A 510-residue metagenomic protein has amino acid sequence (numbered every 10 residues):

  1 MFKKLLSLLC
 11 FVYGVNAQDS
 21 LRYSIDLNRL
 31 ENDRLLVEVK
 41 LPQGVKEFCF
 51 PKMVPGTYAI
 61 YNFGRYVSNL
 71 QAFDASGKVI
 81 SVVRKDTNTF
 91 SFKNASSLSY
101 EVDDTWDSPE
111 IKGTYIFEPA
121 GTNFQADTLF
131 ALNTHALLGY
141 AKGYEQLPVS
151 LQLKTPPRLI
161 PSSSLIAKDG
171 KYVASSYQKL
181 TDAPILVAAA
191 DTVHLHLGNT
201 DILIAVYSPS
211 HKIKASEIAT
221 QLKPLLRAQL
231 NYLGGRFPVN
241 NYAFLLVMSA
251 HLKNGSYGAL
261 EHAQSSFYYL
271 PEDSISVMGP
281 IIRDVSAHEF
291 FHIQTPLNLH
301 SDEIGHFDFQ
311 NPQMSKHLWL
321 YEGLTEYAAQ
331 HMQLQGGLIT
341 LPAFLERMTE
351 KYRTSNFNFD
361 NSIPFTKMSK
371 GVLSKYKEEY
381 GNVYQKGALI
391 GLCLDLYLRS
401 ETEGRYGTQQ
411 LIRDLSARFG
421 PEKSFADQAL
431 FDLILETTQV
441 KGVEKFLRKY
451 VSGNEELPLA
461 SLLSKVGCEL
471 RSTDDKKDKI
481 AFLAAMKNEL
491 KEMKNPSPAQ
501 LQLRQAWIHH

Functional and structural regions predicted by a protein language model:
M1-R22: Bacterial Sec-dependent N-terminal signal peptides
Q18-G56, A131-A136: Early extracytoplasmic/domain-onset interaction patches
L27, D33, R418-H510: Beta/coil-rich, acidic/histidine-enriched accessory regions frequently appended to metallopeptidases
Y61-N69, F73-V239, G255-G258: Non-catalytic architectural context of zinc metalloproteases
H194-H317: Juxtacatalytic substrate-recognition/specificity segment
H300-F307, P312-Q385, F419: Acidic/His/Gly-enriched intrinsically disordered linker/tail segments that often contain short helix/coil "MoRF-like"
Y327-L334, L389-S400: Short glycine/serine- and small hydrophobic-enriched flexible loop segments
Q333-L345, L398-Y406, T437-E444: Structural helix-adjacent loops and short alpha-helical linkers that scaffold large soluble proteins
